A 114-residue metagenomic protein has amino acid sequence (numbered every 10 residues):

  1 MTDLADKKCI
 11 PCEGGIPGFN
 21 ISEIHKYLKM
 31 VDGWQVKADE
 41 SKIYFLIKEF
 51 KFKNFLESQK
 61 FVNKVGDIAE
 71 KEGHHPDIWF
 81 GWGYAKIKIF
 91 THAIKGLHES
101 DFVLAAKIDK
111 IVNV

Functional and structural regions predicted by a protein language model:
M1-L56, N63-V114: Long, contiguous binding/interaction regions
